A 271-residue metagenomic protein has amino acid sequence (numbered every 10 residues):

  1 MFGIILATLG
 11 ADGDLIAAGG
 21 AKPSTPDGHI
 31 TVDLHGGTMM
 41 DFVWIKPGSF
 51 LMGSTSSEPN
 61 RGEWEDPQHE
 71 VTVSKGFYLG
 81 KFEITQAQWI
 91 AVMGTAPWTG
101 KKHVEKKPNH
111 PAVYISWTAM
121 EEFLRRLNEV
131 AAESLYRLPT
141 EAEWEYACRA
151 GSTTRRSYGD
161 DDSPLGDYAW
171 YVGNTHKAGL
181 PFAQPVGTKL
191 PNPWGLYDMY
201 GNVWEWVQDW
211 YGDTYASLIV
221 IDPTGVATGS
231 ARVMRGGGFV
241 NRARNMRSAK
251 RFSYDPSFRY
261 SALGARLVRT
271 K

Functional and structural regions predicted by a protein language model:
M1-T8: Bacterial N-terminal signal peptides
L15-W44: GGW-centered surface loops in extracellular recognition modules
H35, R149, M199: Short, ordered coil/turn segments that flank beta-strands lining enzyme active or ligand-binding pockets
M40, S134-L135, P191-W194: Short loop/turn microsegments at loop-to-beta-strand junctions
D41, K46-S49, Y200: Conserved SET/PR-domain catalytic core that frames the SAM/AdoMet-binding pocket
S49-G159, P164-D167, Q208-A216, R269-K271: Active-site microenvironments of metalloenzymes and redox enzymes
E58-T72, S152-T153, Y158, L180-F182 (+1 more regions): Surface-exposed recognition segments
K75, A169-Y200, F252-S257: Short, well-ordered junction/capping motifs at the entry into regular secondary structure
